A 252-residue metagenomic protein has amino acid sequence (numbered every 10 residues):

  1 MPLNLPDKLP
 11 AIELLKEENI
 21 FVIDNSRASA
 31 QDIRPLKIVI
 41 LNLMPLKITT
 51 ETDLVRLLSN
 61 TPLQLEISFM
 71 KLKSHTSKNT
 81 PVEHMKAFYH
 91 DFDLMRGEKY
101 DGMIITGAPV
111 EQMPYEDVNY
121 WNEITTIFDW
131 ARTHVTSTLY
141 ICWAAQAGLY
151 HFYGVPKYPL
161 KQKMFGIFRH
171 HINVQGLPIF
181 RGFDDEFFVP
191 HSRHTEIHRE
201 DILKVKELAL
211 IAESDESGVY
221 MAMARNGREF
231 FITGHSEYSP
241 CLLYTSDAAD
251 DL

Functional and structural regions predicted by a protein language model:
M1-E116, E123: N-terminal beta1-alpha1 cap of cysteine-dependent amidohydrolase-like domains
R34, L63, E98-K99, H134 (+3 more regions): Residue-level preference for short coil/turn positions at secondary-structure junctions
K37, G102, T136-L139, F187-V189 (+1 more regions): Beta-sheet entry/capping signal
N42-P45, K71-S74, P109, A145 (+4 more regions): Short, flexible loop/turn elements at secondary-structure junctions
S68-K71, L139-C142, H191, F231-T233: A structural signal for short, well-ordered beta-strand segments and their strand-loop junctions that often border
I105-V174: Cysteine-nucleophile active-site neighborhood
H151-Y244: Pocket-forming structural segment of enzyme catalytic cores
Y244-D251: Conserved small/polar residues in nucleotide/adenosyl-binding loops
